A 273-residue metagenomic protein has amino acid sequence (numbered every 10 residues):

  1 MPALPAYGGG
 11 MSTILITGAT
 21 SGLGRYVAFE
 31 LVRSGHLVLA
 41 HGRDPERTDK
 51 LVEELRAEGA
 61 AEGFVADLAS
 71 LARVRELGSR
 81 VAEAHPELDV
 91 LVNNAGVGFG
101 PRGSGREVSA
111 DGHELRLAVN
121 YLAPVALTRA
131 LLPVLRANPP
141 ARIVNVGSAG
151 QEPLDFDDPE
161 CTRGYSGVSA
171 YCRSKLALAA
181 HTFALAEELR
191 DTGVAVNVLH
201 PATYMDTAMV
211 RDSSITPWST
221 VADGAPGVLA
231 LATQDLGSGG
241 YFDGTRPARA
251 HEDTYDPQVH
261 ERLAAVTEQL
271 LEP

Functional and structural regions predicted by a protein language model:
G8-L39: Canonical Rossmann dinucleotide-binding motif of NAD(H)/NADP(H)-dependent dehydrogenases/reductases, specifically
T13-I16, L91-V92, I143: Conserved hydrophobic beta-strands of the Rossmann-like cofactor-binding core in SDR/related NAD(P)H-dependent
S34-K50: Conserved glycine-rich Rossmann-like NAD(P)H-binding loop of the short-chain dehydrogenase/reductase
P45, F64-S79: The beta1-alpha1 cofactor-binding region of Rossmann-like NAD(H)/NADP(H)-dependent oxidoreductases
A57-E62, R80-N93, F99-V108: A glycine-rich helix->loop->beta "capping" turn within Rossmann-like NAD(P)(H)-dependent oxidoreductase domains
G96-L117, R136-T192, H200-S213: Catalytic loop of short-chain dehydrogenase/reductase
I215-A265, Q269: C-terminal helical subdomain
